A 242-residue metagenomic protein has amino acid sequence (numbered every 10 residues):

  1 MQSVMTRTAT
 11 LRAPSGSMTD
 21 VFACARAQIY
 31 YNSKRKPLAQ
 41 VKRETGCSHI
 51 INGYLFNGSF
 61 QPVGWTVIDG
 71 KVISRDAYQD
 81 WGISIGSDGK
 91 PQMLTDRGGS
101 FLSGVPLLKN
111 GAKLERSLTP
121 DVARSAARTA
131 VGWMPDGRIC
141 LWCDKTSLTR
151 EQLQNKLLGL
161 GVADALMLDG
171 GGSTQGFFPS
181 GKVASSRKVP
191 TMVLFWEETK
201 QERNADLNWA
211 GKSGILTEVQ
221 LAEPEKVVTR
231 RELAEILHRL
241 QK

Functional and structural regions predicted by a protein language model:
M1-Q201: Gly/Ser/Thr/Pro-rich low-complexity, intrinsically disordered segments
E202-I215, V219-K242: Short, solvent-exposed alpha-helical surface patches in non-cytosolic proteins
